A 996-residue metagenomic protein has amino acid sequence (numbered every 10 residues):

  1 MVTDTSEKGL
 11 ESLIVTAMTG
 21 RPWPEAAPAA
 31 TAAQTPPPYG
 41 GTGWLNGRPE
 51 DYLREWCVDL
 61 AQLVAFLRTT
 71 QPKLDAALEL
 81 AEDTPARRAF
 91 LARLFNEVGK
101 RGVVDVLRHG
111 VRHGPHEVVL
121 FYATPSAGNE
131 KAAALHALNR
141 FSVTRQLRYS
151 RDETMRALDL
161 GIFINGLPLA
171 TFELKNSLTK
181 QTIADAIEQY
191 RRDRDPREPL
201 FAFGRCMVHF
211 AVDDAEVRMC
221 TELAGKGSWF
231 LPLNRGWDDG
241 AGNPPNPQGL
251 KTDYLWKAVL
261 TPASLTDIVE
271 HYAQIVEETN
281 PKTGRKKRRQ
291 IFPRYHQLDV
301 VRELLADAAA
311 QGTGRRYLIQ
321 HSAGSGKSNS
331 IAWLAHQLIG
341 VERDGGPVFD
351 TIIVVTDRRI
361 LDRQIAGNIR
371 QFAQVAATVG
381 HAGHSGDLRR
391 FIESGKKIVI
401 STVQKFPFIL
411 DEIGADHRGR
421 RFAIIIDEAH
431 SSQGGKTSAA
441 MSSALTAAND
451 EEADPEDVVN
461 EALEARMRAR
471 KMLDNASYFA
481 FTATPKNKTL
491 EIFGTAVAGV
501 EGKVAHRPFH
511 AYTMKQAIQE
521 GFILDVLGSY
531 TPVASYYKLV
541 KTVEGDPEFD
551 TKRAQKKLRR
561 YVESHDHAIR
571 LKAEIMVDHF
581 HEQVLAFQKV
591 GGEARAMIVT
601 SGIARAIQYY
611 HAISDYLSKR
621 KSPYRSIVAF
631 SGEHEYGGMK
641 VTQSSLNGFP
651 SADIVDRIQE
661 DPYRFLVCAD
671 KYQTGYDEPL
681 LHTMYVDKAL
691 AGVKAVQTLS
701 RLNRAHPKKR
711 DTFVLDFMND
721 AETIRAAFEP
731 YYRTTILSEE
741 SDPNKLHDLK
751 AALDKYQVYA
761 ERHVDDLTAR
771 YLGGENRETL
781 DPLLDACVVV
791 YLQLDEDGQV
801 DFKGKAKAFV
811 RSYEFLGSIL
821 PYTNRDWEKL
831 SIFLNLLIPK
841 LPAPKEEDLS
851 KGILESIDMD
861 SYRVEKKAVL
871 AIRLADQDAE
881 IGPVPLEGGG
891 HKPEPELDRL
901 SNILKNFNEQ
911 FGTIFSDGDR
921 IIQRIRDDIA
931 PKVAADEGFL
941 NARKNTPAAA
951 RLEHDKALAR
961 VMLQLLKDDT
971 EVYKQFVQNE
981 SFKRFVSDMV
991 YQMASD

Functional and structural regions predicted by a protein language model:
V2-T16, G20-P24, A29-T351, I360 (+6 more regions): ATP-dependent helicase/translocase motor core
E25-A26, P37, R54-A76, A81-E82 (+11 more regions): Catalytic cores and motor modules of nucleic-acid processing enzymes
N246-L255, K488-E593, Y610: Interdomain helical connector at the RecA1-RecA2 junction of SF1/SF2 helicase-like NTPases
R370-D411: Inter-Walker segment of RecA-like/P-loop motor cores
K396-E428, S432-S443, V458-M467, N647-V655 (+1 more regions): Conserved RecA-like ASCE ATPase "motif II neighborhood" in helicase/translocase motors
G434-V526: Post-DEXD/H (motif II) to motif III coupling segment of the RecA-like Helicase ATP-binding lobe
R559-L666: Conserved C-terminal RecA-like helicase domain
R701-P730: Conserved segment of the helicase C-terminal RecA-like domain
